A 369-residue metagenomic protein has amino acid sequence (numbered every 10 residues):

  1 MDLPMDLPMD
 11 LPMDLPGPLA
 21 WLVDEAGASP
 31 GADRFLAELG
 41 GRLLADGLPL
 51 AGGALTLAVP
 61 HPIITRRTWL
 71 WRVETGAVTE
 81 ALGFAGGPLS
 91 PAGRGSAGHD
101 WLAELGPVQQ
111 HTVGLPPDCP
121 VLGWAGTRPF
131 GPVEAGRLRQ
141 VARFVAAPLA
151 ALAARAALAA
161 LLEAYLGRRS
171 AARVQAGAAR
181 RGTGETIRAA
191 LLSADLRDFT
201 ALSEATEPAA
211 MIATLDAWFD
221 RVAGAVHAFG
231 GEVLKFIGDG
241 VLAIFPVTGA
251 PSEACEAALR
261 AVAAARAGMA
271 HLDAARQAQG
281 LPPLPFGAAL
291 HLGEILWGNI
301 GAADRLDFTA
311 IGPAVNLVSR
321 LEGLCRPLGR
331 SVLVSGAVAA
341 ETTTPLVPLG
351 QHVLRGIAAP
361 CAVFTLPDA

Functional and structural regions predicted by a protein language model:
D24-E38, M211: Signal-transducing coiled-coil linker helices
L43-L105: Structured interaction and signal-relay segments at domain junctions
A97-V121, A125-R128: Helix-to-coil/beta transition segments that act as allosteric "coupling" elements at the rims of sensory or catalytic
G123-R139, A310: Regulatory loop-to-helix N-cap segments in sensory/regulatory domains that couple ligand/signal detection
A135-T186: Regulatory cytosolic signal-relay segments
R181-R260: Catalytic NTP-binding/metal-coordinating core of nucleotidyl cyclase/transferase enzymes
D216-G230, V247-A288, P313-L324: Alpha-helical scaffold within the catalytic cores of cyclic-nucleotide enzymes
C325-A369: Cytosolic regulatory/linker segments at or just downstream of nucleotide-handling modules in signal-transduction
